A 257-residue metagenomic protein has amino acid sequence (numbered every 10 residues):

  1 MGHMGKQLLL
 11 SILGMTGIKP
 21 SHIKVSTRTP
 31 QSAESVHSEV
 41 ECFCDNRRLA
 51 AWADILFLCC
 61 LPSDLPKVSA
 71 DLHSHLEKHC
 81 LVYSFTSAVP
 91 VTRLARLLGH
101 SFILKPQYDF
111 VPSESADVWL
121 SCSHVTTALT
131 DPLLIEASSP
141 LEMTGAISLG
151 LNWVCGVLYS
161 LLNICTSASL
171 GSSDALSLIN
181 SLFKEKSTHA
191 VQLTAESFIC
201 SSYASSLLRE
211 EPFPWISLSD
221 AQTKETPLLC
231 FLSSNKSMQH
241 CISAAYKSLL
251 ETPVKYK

Functional and structural regions predicted by a protein language model:
M1-S35, F43-C44, R48, N163 (+3 more regions): NAD(P)+-binding Rossmann beta1-loop-alpha1 motif at the extreme N-terminus of oxidoreductases
H3, Q7, Q31, S63 (+3 more regions): Conserved active-site and cofactor/substrate-binding residues in soluble primary-metabolism enzymes
Q7, S11, D71, R93 (+2 more regions): Alpha-helical scaffold segments in soluble metabolic enzymes
L8-L10, M15, H75, L129-P140 (+1 more regions): N-terminal low-complexity/intrinsically disordered extensions
S35, N46, A50-L58, P62-W119: Rossmann-like NAD(P)(H) cofactor-binding subdomain of soluble oxidoreductases
S84-S160, A168: Rossmann-fold dinucleotide-binding core
P140-S148, N152-G171, T194-D220: N-terminal glycine-rich phosphate-binding loop for ADP-containing cofactors
S181-K257: Interdomain hinge/lid region at the active-site interface of Rossmann-like NAD(P)-dependent oxidoreductases
